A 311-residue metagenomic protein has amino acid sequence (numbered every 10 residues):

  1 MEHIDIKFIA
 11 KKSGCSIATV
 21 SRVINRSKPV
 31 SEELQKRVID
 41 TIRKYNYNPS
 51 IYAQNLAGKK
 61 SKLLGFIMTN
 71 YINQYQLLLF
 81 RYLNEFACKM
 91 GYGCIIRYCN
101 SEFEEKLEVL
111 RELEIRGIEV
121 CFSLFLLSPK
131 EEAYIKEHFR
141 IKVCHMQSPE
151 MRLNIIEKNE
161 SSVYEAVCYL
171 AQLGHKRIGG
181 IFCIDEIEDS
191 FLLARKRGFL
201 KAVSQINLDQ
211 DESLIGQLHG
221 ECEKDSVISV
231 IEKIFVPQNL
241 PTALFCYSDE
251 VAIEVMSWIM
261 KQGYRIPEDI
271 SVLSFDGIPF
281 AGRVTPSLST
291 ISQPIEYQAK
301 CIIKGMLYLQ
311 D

Functional and structural regions predicted by a protein language model:
M1-K60: N-terminal helix-turn-helix DNA-binding module of bacterial transcription factors
N48-E112, R116: Amphipathic helical "hinge" segments at domain boundaries
Q74-K89, S162-E165, S190-D209, S226 (+2 more regions): Short, solvent-exposed amphipathic alpha-helices that sit in or adjacent to ligand/effector-binding or catalytic
C94-I115, L214-Q238: Structural motif
I95, I228-D311: Flexible loop/turn connectors
S123-S162, E250, D276-L288: Flexible loop/hinge segments that line or gate small-molecule binding clefts
M151, I155-G180, A194-R197, K201 (+3 more regions): Hydrophobic alpha-helical segments within soluble ligand-binding/sensing domains
K176-R177, Q210-S213, I266-V272: Short acidic capping loops at alpha-helix termini that bridge into adjacent secondary structure
